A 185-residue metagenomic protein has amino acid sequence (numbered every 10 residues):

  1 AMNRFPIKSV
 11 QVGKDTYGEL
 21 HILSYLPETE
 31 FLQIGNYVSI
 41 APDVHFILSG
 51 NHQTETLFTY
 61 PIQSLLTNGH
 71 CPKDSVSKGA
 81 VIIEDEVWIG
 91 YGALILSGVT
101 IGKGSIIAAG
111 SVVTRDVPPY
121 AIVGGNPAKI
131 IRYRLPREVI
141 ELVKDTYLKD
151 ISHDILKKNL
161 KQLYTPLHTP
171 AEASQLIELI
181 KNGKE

Functional and structural regions predicted by a protein language model:
M2-N3, V10-V99, R134: Flexible, glycine/small-residue-enriched loop-and-beta-strand segment within the central core of proteins
I7, I62-I95, P127-E185: C-terminal segments of enzyme domains that contribute to small-molecule binding surfaces
Q53-T54, V113, P127, I131: Glycine-rich, flexible loop/turn motifs
W88, I106, I122-V123: Short-chain dehydrogenase/reductase
Y91, A109, P119: Catalytic-loop Lys-Pro-X-Asn motif of eukaryotic-like protein kinases
G102-S105, P118-Y120: Conserved catalytic segment of ABC-fold P-loop ATPases
I106-A108, V112: A generic "structured core" feature
P119, G124-P127: Acidic, glycine-centered active-site loop in nucleotide-sugar glycosyltransferases
